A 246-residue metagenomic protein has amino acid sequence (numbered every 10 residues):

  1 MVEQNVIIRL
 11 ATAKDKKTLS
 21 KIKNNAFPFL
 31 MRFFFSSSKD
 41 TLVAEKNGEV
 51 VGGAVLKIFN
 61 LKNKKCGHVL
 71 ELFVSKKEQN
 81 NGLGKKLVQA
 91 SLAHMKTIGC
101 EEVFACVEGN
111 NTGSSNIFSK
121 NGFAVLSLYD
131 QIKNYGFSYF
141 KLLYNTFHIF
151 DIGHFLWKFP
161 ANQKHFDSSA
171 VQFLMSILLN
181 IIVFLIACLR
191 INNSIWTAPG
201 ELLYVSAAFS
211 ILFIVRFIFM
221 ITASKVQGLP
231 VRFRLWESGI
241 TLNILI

Functional and structural regions predicted by a protein language model:
M1-K14: Conserved N-terminal entry element of GNAT/NAT acetyltransferase domains
A13-L70, S75: Acetyl-CoA-dependent GNAT
L72-N80, V107-E108: A short, internal acetyl-CoA/4′-phosphopantetheine-binding micro-motif in the GNAT/acyltransferase core
E78, G82-A90: Conserved acetyl-CoA pyrophosphate-binding loop and the N-cap/start of the following alpha-helix in GNAT-like
K85, T97, G109-Q131: Conserved active-site alpha-helix within GNAT-family acetyltransferase domains
M95-V107: Conserved GNAT acetyl-CoA-binding A-motif
I132, F137-I246: Hydrophobic transmembrane alpha-helices and their immediate loop junctions in multi-pass integral membrane proteins
